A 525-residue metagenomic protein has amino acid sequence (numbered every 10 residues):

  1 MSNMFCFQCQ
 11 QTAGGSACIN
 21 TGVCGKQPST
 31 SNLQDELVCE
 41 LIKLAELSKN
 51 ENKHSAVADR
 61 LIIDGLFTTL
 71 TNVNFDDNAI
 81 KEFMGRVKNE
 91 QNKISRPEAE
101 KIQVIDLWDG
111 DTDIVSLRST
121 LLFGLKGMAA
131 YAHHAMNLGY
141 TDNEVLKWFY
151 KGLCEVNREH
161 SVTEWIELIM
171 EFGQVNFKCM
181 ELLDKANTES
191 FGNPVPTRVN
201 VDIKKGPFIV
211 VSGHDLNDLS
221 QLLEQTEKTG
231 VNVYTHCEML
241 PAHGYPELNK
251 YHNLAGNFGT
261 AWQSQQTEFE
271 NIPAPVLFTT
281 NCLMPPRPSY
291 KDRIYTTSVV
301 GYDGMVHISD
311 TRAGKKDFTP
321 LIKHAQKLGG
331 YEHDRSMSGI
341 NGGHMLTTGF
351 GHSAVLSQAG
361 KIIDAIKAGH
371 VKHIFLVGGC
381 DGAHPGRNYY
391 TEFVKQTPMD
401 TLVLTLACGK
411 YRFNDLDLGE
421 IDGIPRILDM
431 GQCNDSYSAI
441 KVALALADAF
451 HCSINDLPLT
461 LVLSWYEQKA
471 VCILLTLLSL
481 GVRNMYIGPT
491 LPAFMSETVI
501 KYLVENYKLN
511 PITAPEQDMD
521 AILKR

Functional and structural regions predicted by a protein language model:
S2-A13, C18-I19, K26-T30, Q34 (+1 more regions): Anaerobic metallocofactor- and corrinoid-dependent redox/one-carbon enzyme cores, especially those from methanogenesis
S2-N193, T197-G206, V210, G230 (+2 more regions): Long, compositionally biased, glycine/small-hydrophobic-enriched stretches that function as flexible linkers, tethers
